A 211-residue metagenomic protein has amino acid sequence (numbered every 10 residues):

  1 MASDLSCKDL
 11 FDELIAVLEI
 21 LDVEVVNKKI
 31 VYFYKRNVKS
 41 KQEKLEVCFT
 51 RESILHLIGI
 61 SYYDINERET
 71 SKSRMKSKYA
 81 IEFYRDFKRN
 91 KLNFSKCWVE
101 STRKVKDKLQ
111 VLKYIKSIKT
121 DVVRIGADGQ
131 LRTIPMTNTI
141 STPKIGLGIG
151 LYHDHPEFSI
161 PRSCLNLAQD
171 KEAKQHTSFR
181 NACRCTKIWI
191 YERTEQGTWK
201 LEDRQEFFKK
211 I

Functional and structural regions predicted by a protein language model:
M1-M136, W189-R193, W199, D203-I211: An acidic, glycine-rich, mixed-charge low-complexity segment common to nucleic-acid enzymes
N138-I140: Active-site beta-strand termini and strand-to-loop segments that position acidic
T142-E206: Compact beta-sheet-dominated globular domain cores
